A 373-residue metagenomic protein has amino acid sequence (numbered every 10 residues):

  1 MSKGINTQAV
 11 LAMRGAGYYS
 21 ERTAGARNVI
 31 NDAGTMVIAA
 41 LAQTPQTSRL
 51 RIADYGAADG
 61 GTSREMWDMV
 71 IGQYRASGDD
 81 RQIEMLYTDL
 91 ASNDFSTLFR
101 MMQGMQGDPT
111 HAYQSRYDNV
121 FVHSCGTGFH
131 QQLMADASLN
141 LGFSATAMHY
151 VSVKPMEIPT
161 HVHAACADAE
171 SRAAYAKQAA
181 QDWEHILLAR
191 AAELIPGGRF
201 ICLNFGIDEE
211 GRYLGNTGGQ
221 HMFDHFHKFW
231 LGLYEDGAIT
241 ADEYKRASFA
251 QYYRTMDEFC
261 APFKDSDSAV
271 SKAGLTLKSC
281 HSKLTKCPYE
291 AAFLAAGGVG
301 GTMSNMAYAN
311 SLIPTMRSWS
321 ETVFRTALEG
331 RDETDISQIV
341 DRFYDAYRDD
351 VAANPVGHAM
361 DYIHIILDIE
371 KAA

Functional and structural regions predicted by a protein language model:
M1-A137, H149-A167, C202-E210, Q338-D368 (+1 more regions): N-terminal charged/capping segments associated with class I S-adenosyl-L-methionine
A137, D182-A189, E193, P262: Short, conserved SAM-binding segment of the class I
L141, D168-A173, G197-F205: Conserved beta-strand signature within the Rossmann-like core of class I S-adenosyl-L-methionine
T146-A147, F263: Short catalytic micro-motifs in class I SAM-dependent methyltransferases
M156, L194-P196: Helix-to-beta-strand junctions that scaffold the AdoMet/dcAdoMet cofactor pocket in Class I SAM-dependent enzymes
V162-A179, K245-A250: Surface-exposed cleft-lining segments at the edges of enzyme active sites
P196-E333: Substrate-binding/catalytic lobe of Class I Rossmann-like enzymes that use SAM or dcSAM, i.e., the mid-to-C-terminal
V299-A373: C-terminal target-recognition/interaction regions appended to catalytic cores
